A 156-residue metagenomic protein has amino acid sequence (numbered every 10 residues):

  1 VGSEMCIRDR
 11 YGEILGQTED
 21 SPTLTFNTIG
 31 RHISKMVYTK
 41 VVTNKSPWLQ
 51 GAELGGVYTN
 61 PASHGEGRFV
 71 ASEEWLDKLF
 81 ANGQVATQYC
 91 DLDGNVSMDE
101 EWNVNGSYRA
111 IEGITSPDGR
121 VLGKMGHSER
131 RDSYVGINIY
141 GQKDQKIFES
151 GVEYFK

Functional and structural regions predicted by a protein language model:
V1-I7: Short, small-residue-biased leader/transition segments that mark boundaries at the very start of proteins
R10-E13, G83: Short glycine-centered helix-capping/turn motifs at secondary-structure transition points
G12-T25: A short alpha->loop->secondary-structure connector
P22-K156: Amide-donor transfer/coupling interface in amidating biosynthetic enzymes
